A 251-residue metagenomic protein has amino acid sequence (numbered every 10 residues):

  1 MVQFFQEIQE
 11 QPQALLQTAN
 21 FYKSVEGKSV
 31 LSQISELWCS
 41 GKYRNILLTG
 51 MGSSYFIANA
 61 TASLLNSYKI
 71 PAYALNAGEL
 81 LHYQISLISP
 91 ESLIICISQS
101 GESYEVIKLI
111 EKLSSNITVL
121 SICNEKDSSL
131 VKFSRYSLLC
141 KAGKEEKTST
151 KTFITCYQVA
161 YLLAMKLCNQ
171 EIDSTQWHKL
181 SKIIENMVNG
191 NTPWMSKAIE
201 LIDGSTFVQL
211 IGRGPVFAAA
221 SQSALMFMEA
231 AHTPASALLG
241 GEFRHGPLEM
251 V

Functional and structural regions predicted by a protein language model:
V2, Q6-Y43, Y136-L139, K144-K151 (+1 more regions): Active-site phosphate/pyrophosphate-binding segments
C39-K182, R213, L248-V251: Glycine-rich phosphate-binding loops that contact phosphosugars or nucleotide phosphates
